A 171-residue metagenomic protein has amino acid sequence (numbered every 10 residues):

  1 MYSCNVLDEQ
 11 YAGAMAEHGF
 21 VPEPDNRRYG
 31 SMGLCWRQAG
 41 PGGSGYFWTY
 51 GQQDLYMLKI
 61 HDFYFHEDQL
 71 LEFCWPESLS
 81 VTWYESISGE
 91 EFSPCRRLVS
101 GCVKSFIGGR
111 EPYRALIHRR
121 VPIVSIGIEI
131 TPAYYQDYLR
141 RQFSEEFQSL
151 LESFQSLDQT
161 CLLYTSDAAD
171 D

Functional and structural regions predicted by a protein language model:
M1-M57, Y64: Membrane-cytosol interface segments
C35-T160: N-terminal regulatory/effector-sensing and dimerization cores that precede helix-turn-helix DNA-binding domains
Y164-D171: Conserved small/polar residues in nucleotide/adenosyl-binding loops
